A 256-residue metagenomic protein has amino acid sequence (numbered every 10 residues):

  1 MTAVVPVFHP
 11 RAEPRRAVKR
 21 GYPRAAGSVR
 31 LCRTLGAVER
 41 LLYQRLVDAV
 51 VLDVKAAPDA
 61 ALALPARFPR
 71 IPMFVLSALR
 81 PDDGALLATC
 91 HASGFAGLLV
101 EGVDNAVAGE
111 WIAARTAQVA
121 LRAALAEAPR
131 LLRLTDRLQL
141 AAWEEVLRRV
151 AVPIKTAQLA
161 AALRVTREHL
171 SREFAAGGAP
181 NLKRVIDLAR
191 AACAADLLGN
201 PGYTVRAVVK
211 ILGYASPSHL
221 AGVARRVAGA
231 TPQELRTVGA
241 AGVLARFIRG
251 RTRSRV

Functional and structural regions predicted by a protein language model:
M1-Y22, R30-L31, V38, V50: Conserved acidic segment of CheY-like receiver
V50, R70-D82: A short, hydrophobic beta-strand element within the central beta-sheet of small alpha/beta folds
R80-G97: Alpha4 helix (beta4-alpha4-beta5 surface) of REC/receiver domains from two-component response regulators
L86, V103-A120: Receiver (REC) domain switch/output surface
R115-E144, R149-V152, A176-L188: Short, Lys/Arg-enriched, Trp-marked, Pro/Gly-tolerant hinge/linker segments that flank
A141-K155, F174, G178, A195-T204 (+3 more regions): Basic, amphipathic alpha-helical hairpins
A157-R184, V209-E234: Basic/polar phosphate-binding segments, predominantly the helix-turn-helix DNA-binding elements of transcriptional
G222-V256: …primarily DNA-binding HTH/wHTH and HhH modules…
